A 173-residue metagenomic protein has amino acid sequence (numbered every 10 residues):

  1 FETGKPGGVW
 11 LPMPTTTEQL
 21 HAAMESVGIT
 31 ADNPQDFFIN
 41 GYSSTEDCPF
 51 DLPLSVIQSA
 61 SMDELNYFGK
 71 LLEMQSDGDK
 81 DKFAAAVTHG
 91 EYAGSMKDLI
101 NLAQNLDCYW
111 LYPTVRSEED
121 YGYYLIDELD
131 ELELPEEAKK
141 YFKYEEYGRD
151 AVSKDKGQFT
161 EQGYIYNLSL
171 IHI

Functional and structural regions predicted by a protein language model:
F1-N33: N-terminal ordered "arm"
E2-G8, L129, E146, Q162-L168: Short, glycine-biased loop/turn motifs at secondary-structure junctions and in low-complexity Ser/Thr/Pro-rich termini
G8-P12, D36-G41, K156-N167: Ordered hydrophobic segments in well-structured contexts
T17-L20, L65, E118-E119, Y144: Alpha-helix initiation and N-capping motif
L20-G90: Structured domain cores in non-transmembrane regions
N101-Q158: Amphipathic protein-protein interaction modules
I171-I173: Conserved small/polar residues in nucleotide/adenosyl-binding loops
